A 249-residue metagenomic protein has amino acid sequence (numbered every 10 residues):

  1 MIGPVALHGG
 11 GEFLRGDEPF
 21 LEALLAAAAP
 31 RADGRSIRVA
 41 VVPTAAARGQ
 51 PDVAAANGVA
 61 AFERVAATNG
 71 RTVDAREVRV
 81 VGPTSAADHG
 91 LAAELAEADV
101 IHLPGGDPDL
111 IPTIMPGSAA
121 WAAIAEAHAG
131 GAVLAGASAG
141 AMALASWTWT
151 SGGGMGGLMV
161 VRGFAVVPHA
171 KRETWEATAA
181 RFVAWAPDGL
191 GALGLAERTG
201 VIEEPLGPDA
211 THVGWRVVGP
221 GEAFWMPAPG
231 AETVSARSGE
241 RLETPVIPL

Functional and structural regions predicted by a protein language model:
M1-R35, V42-A56, A60, R64 (+2 more regions): C-terminal and late-domain segments of enzyme folds
L7, E77, H102-L103, L134-A137 (+1 more regions): General beta-strand structural signal in soluble alpha/beta enzymes
A40, A46-G106, L110: Portal/gating segments that form or line small-molecule/metal binding sites
V73-A75, L134, A223: Hydrophobic anchor at the start of a short beta-strand that flanks the dinucleotide cofactor-binding loop
H89-A92, E97-V100, P108-G130, R237 (+1 more regions): Mature, structured domains of secreted/extracytosolic soluble proteins
E97-A98, G130-G131, V161, D188-G189: Structured helix-beta-strand junction loops
P104, L110-E176: Class I SAM-dependent methyltransferase SAM-binding "motif I" and its flanking Rossmann-like core
